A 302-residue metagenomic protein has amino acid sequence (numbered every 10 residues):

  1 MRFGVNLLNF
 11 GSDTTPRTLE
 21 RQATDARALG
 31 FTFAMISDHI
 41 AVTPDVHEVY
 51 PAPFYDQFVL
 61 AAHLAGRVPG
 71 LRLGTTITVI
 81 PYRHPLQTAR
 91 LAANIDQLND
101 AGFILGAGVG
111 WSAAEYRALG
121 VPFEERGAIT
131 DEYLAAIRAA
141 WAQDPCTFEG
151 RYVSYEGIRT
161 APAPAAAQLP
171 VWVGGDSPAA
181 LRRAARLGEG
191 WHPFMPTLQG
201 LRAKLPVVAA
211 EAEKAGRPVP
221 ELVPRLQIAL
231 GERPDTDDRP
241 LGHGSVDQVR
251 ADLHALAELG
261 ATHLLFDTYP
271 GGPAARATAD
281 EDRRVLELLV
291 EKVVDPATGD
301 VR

Functional and structural regions predicted by a protein language model:
M1-R67, A167-L169, Y269, A275-L288 (+1 more regions): N-terminal beta1-alpha1-beta2 module of alpha/beta enzyme domains
F3-L7, A34-I36, R72-T75, F103-A107 (+4 more regions): Hydrophobic faces of well-ordered beta-strands that scaffold small-molecule active sites in alpha/beta enzyme cores
V5-P16, T76-L86, A166-D176, E232-D247: Active-site mouth loops of central-metabolism enzymes
L8-F10, H39-A41, T78-I80, G108-S112 (+4 more regions): Active-site beta-loop-alpha junctions enriched in small/polar residues
T14-A26, T88-L91, V173-R183, G242-L256: Short, acidic/polar
D25, T32, E124-A165, F194-R302: An alpha-helical appendage that flanks or caps ligand/catalytic pockets
R27-A28, A61-G70, A92-G102, A185-R186 (+2 more regions): Acidic (Asp/Glu)-rich catalytic clusters
P44-E48, T75, P81-L187, R202-A215 (+1 more regions): Internal, glycine-rich beta/alpha segment that forms the wall or movable "lid" of small-molecule/cofactor binding
